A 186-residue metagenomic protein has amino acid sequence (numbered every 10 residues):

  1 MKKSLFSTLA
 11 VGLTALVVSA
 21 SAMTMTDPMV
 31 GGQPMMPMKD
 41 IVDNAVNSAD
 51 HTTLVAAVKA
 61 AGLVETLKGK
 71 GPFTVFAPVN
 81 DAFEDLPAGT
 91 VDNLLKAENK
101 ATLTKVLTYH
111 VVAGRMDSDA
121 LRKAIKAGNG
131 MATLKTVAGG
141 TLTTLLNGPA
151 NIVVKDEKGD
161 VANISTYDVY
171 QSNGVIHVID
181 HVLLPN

Functional and structural regions predicted by a protein language model:
M1-T24: Gram-negative bacterial Sec-dependent N-terminal signal peptides
A22-N186: Mature, structured domains of secreted/extracytosolic soluble proteins
